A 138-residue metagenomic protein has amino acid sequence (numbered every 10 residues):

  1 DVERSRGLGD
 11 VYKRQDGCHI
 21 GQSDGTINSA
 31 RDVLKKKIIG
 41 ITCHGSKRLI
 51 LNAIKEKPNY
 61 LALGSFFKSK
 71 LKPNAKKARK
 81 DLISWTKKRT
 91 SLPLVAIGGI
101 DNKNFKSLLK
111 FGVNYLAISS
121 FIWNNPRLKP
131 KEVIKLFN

Functional and structural regions predicted by a protein language model:
D1-Y12: Single conserved hydrophobic/aromatic residue that forms the stacking wall/gate of nucleotide- or nucleobase-binding
D10, A53, L61, T86 (+2 more regions): Conserved, mostly hydrophobic/aromatic
K13, E56, R89, K110-G112: Structural motif
K13-N52: Helix-adjacent hinge/juxtasegments
C18-I20, I39-T42, L61-L63, L94-G98 (+1 more regions): Hydrophobic faces of well-ordered beta-strands that scaffold small-molecule active sites in alpha/beta enzyme cores
Q22-S29, A62-N74, F105, L109-L136: Glycine-rich phosphate-binding active-site loops on the catalytic face of alpha/beta enzymes
A30-H44, K76-A96, L136-N138: Alpha-helix-loop-beta-strand connector modules within alpha/beta enzyme cores
G40, H44-K72: Histidine/lysine/aspartate-rich catalytic loop segments that bind and position anionic ligands
